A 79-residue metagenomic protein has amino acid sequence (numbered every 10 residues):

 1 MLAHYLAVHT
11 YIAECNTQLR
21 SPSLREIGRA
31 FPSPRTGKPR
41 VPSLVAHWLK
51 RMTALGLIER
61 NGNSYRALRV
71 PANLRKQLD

Functional and structural regions predicted by a protein language model:
M1-T10: Short alpha-helical segments that sit at the start of domains
H9, G28, Q77-L78: Local alpha-helix boundary/kink/capping signal
E14-L19, P34: Short helix-capping/hinge SLiMs at alpha-helix to coil transitions
Q18-R29: Short acidic, hydrophobic short linear motifs in intrinsically disordered regions
G28-P42: Short helix-coil junctions and helix-kink-helix linkers
A46-K50: Short, hydrophobic-biased segments on the C-terminal half of alpha helices that form "recognition helices"
T53-N61: A short, conserved structural fragment
N63-D79: Short, cationic-aromatic polyanion-contact patches
